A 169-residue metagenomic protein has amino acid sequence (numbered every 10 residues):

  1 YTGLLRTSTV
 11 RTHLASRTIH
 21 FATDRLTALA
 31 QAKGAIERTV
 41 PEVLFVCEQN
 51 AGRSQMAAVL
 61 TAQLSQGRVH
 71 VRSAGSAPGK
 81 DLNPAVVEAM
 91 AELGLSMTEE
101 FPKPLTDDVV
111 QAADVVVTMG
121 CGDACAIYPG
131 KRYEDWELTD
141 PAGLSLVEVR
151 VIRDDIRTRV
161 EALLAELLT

Functional and structural regions predicted by a protein language model:
Y1-R6, I19-T23: Amphipathic alpha-helical segments that form the core helices of the histone-fold
L5-A15: A short, acidic loop/turn at secondary-structure junctions
A15-G34: Short, structured interface segments
A28-D107: Conserved active-site segments centered on acidic
A51, C121-A124: Short glycine-rich anion-binding loops that position phosphate/pyrophosphate groups of nucleotides and phosphorylated
V110-A112: Alpha-helix C-terminal capping/helix-to-coil transition sites in glycosyltransferase folds
C125-T169: Phosphate-binding/catalytic loops
